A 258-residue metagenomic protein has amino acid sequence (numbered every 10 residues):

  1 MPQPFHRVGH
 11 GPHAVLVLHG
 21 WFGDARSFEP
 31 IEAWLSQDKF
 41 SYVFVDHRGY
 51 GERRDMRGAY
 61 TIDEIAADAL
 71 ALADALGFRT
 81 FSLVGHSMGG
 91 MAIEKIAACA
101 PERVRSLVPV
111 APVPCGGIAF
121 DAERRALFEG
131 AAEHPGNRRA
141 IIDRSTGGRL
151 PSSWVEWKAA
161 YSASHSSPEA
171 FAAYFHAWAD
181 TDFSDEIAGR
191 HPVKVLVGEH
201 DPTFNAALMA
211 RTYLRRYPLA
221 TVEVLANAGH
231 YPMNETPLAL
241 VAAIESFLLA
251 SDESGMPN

Functional and structural regions predicted by a protein language model:
M1-L16, Q37-F40, F78-R79, R105 (+5 more regions): Alpha/beta-hydrolase fold catalytic core
R7-D55: Conserved HGGG/HGGXW glycine-rich cap/lid loop of the alpha/beta-hydrolase fold
H19-W21, F81, G85-S87: Conserved alpha/beta-hydrolase "nucleophile elbow" surrounding the catalytic nucleophile
E32, S41-V84, A242: Active-site loop/oxyanion-hole signature of alpha/beta-hydrolase fold enzymes
E94, A98-C99, V104-H134: Flexible "cap/lid" loop of the alpha/beta hydrolase fold
I118-F120, H134-G189: Conserved alpha/beta-hydrolase catalytic His-Asp/Glu region
K194-A228: Conserved loop-alpha-helix segment in the C-terminal half of the alpha/beta-hydrolase fold that carries the catalytic
L219-N258: Catalytic active-site module of serine/aspartate enzymes centered on a nucleophile-bearing elbow/loop
